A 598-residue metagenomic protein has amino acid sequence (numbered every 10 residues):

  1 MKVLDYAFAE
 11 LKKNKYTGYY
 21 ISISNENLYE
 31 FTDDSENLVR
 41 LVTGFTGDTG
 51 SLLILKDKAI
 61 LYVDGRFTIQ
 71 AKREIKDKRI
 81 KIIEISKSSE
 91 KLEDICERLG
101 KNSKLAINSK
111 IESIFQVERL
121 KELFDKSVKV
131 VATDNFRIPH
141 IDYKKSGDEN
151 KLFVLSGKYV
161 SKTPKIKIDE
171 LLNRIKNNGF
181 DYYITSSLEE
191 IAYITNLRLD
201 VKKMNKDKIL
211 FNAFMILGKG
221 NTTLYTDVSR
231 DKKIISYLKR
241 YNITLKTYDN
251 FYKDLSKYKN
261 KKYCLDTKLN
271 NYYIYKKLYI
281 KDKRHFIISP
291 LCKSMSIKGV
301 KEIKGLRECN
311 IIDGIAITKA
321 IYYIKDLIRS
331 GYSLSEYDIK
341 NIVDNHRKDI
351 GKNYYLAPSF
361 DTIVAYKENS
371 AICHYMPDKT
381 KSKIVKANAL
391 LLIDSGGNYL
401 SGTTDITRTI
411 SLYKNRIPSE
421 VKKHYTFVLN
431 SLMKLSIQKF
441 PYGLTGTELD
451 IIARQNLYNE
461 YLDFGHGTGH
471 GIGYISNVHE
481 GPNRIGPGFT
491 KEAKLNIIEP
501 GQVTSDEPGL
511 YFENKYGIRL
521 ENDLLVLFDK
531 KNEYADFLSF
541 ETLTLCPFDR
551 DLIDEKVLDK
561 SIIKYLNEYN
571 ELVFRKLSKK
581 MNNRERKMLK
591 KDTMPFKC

Functional and structural regions predicted by a protein language model:
M1-C598: Active-site neighborhoods and metal-handling regions in enzymes and metal-associated proteins
